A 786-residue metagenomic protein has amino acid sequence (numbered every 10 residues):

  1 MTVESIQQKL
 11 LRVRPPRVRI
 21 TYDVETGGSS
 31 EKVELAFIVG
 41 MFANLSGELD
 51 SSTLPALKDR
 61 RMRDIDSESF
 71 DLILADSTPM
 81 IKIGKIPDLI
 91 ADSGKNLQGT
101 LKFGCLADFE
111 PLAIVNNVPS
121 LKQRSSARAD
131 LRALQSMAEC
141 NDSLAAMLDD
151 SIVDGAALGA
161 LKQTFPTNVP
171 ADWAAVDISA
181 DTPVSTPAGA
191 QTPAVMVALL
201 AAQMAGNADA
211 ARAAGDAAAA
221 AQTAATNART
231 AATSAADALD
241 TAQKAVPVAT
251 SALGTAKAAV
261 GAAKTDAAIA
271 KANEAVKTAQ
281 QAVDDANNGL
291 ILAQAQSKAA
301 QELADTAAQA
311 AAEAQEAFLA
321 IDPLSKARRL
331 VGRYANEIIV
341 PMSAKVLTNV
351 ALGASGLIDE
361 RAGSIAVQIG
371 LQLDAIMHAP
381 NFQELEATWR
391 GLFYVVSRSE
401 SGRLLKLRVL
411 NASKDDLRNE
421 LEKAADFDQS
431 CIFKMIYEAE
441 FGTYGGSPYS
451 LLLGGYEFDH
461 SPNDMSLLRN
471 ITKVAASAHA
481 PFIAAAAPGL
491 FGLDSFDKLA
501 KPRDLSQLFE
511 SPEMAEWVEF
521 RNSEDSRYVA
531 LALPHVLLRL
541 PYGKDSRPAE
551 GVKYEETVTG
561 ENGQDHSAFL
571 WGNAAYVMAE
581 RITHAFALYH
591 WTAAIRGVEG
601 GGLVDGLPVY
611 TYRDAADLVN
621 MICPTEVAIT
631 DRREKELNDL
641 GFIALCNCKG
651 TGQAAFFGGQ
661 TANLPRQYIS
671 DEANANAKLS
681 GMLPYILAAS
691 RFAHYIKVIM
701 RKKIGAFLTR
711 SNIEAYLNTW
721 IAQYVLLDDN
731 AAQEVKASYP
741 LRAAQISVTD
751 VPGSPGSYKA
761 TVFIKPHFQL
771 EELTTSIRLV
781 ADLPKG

Functional and structural regions predicted by a protein language model:
T2-K32, V176-N207, A310-D415, E422 (+1 more regions): N-terminal-proximal low-complexity accessory segments that begin disordered and transition into the first
K9-P16, T21-F109: Compact, well-ordered interaction domains used in eukaryotic information-processing assemblies
D108-L200: C-terminal charged interaction modules
A202-A317: Extended amphipathic alpha-helical heptad-repeat regions
A387-H460: Long, charge-patterned amphipathic interaction tracts in eukaryotic proteins
F441-C623: Extended, regular secondary-structure scaffolds
E556-N712, Y716, E772: Long, contiguous, structured domain-core segments that constitute the functional module of a protein
Q745-G786: C-terminal edge-of-domain segments
